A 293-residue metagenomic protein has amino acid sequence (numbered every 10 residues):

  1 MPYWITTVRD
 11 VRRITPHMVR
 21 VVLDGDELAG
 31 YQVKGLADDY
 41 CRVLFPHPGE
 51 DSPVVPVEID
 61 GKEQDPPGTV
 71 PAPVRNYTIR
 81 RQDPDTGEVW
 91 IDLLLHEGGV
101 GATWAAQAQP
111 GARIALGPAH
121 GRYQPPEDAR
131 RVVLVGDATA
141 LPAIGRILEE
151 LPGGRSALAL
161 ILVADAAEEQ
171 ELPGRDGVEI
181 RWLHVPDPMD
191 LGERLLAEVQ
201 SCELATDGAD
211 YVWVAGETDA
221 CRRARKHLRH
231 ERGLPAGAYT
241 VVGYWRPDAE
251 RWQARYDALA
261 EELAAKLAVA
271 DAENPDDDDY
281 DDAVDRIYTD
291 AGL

Functional and structural regions predicted by a protein language model:
M1-L293: Extended, composition-driven regions rather than compact fold-specific motifs
